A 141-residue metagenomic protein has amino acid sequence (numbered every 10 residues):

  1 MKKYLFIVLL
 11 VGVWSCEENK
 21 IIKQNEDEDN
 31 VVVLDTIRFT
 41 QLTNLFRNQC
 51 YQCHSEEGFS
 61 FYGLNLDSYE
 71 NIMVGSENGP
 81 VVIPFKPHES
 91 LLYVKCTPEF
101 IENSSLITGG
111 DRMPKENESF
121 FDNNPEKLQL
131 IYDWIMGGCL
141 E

Functional and structural regions predicted by a protein language model:
Y4-G12: Sec-dependent N-terminal signal peptides
C16-E141: Aromatic- and Gly/Pro-enriched helix-to-coil junctions and flexible linker segments
